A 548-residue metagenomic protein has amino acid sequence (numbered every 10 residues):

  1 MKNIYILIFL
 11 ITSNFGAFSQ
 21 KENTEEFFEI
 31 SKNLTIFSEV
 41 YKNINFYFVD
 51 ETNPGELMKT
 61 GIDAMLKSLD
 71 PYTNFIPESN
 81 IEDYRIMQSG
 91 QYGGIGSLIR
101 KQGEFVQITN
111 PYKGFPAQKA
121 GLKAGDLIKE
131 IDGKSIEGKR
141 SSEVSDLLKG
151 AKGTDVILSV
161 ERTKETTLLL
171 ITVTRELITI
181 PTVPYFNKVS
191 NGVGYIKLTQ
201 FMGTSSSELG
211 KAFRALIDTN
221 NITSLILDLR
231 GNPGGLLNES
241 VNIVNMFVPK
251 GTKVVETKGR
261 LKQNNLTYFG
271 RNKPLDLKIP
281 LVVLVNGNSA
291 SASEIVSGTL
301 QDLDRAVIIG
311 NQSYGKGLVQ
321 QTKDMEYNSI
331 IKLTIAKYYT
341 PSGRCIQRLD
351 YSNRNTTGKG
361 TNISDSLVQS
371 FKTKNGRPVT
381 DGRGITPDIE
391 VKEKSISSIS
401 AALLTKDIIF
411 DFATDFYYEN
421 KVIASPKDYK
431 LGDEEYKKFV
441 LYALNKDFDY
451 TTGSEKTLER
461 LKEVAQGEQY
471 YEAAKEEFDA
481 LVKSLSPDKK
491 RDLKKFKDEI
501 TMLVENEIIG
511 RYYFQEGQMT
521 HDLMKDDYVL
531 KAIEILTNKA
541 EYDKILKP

Functional and structural regions predicted by a protein language model:
M1-F27: Bacterial Sec-dependent N-terminal signal peptides
S19-N33, F37-P54, P77, Q107-N110 (+4 more regions): Cleft-lining beta-strand/loop regions that shape enzyme active-site pockets
S38, G55, K59-D63, V241 (+3 more regions): Non-catalytic, well-ordered alpha-helical scaffold segments
N45-Q107, D155-R175, I180-Y185, L523-I533 (+1 more regions): Extended, small/polar residue-biased N-terminal targeting/export presequences and adjacent propeptide/linker tracts
N110, K139, T172, T334 (+3 more regions): Short linear motifs in exposed loops
A292, D304, N311, G315-R377 (+1 more regions): Polar, glycine-rich mid-to-C-terminal structural blocks that act as macromolecule-binding/assembly scaffolds
C345-S352, T356-P548: Conserved functional hotspot residues or short segments at active or partner-binding sites across diverse domains
